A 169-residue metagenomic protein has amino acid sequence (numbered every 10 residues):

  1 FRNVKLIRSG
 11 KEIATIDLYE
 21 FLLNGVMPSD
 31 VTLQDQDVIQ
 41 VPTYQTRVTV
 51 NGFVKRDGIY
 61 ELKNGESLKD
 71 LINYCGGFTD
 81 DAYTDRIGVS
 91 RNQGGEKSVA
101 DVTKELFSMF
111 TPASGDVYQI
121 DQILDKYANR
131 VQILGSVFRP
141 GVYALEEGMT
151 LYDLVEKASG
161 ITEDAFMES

Functional and structural regions predicted by a protein language model:
F1-S169: Ser/Thr/Pro/Gly-biased, low-complexity, turn-/loop-rich segments that often occur immediately after N-terminal
